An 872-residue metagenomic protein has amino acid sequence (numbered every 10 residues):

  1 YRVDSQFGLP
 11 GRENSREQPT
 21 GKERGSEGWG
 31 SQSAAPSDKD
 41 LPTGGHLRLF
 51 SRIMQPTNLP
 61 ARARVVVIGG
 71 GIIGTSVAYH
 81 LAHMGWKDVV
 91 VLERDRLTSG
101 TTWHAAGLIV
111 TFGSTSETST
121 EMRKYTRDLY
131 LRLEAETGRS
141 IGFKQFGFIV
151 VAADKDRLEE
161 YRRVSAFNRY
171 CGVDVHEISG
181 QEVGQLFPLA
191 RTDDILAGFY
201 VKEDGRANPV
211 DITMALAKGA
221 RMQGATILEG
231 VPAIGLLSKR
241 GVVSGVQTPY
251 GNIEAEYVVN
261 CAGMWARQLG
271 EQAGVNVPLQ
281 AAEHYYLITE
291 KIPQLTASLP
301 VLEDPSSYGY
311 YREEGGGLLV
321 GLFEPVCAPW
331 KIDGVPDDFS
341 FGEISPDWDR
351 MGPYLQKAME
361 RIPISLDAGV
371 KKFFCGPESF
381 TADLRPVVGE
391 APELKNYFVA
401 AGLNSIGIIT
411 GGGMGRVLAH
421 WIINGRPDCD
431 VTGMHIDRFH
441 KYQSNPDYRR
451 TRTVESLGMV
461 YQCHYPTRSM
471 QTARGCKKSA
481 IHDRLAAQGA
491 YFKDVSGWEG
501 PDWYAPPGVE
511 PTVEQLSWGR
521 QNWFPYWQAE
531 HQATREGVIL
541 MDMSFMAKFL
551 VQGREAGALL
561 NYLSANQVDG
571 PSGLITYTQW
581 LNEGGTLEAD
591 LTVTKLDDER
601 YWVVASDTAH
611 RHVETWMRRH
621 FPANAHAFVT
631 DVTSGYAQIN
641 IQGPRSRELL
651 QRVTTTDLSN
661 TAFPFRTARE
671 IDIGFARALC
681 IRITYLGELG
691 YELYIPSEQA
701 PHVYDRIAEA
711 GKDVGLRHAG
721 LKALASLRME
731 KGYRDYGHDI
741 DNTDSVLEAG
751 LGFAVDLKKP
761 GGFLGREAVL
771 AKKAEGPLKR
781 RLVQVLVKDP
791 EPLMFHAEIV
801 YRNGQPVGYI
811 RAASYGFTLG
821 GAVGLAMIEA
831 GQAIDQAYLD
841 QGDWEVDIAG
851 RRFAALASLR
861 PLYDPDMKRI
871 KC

Functional and structural regions predicted by a protein language model:
P36-V65, H83-K87: Extreme N-terminal leader/targeting segments of oxidoreductases
S76, V110, E117, G235-S345 (+4 more regions): Flavin-dependent oxidoreductases
A82-T102: Glycine-rich FAD pyrophosphate-binding loop
A106-T111, F148-V150, G274-A297, P353 (+5 more regions): Central beta-strand plus flanking loop segment that forms part of the substrate or channel wall within the catalytic
G107-L186, S306-Y311, G315-L319, D338 (+5 more regions): Dinucleotide-binding Rossmann-like beta1-alpha1 core, especially the glycine-rich loop that anchors the ADP
D128-R132, K144, A153-E229, I234-V242 (+3 more regions): Flavin (FAD/FMN) cofactor-binding and adjacent substrate-gating region of FAD-dependent oxidoreductase domains
D337, S345, D349-C476: C-terminal catalytic lobe of FAD-dependent flavoproteins
C429-D430, I436-C872: Glycine/proline-enriched, intrinsically flexible loops and inter-domain linkers
